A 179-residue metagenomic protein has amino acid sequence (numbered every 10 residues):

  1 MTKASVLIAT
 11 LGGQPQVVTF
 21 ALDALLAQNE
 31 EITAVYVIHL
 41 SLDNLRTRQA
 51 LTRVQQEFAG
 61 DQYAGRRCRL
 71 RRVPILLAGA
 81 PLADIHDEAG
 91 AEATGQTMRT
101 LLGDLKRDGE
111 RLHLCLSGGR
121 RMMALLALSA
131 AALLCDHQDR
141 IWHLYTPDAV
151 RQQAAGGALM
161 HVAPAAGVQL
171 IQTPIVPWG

Functional and structural regions predicted by a protein language model:
M1-L112, L125-G179: Long, low-complexity, Lys/Arg-enriched
L116: Conserved SAM-binding loop
